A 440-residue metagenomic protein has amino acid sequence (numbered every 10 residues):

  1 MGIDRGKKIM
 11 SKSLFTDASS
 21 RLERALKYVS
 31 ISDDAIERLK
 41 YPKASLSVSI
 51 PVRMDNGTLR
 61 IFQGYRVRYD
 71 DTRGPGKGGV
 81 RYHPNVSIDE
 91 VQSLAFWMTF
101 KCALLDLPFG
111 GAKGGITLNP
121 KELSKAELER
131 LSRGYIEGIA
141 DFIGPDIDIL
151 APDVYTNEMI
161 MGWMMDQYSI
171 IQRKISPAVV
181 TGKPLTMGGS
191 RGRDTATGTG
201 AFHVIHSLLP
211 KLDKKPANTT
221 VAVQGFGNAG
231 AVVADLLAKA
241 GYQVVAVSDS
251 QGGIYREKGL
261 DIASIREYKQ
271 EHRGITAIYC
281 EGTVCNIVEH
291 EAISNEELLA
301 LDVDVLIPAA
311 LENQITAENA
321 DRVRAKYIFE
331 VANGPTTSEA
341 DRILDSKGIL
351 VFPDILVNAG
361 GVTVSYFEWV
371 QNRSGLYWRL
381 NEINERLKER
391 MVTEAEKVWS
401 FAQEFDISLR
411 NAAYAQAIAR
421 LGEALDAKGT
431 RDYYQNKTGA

Functional and structural regions predicted by a protein language model:
K8-S49: Short, Gly/Pro- and small/polar-rich lid/capping loops
I9-S13, L208-L209, A309, D321-A440: Adenosine-phosphate binding glycine-rich loop
S32-R38, D106, I143-P152, I175-A178 (+3 more regions): Flexible, glycine/charged-enriched surface loops at secondary-structure junctions
V48-P120: Glycine-rich, N-terminal phosphate-binding loop and its surrounding beta-alpha-beta segment
H83, A103-A217: Glycine/serine-rich phosphate-binding loop and adjoining beta1-alpha1 elements at the start of nucleotide-handling
G189-A300: Glycine-rich phosphate/diphosphate-binding loop of Rossmann-like nucleotide-binding domains
I293-V305, L311-F329: Rossmann-fold NAD(P) dinucleotide-binding segment
